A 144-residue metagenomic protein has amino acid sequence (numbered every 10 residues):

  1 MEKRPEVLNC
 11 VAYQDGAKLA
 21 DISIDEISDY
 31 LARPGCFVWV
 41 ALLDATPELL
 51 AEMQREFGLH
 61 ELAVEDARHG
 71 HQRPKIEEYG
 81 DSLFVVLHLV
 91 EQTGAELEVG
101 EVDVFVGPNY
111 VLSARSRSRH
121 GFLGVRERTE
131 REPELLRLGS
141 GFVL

Functional and structural regions predicted by a protein language model:
M1-L144: Peripheral, non-transmembrane regulatory/ligand-interaction domains of membrane transport proteins
